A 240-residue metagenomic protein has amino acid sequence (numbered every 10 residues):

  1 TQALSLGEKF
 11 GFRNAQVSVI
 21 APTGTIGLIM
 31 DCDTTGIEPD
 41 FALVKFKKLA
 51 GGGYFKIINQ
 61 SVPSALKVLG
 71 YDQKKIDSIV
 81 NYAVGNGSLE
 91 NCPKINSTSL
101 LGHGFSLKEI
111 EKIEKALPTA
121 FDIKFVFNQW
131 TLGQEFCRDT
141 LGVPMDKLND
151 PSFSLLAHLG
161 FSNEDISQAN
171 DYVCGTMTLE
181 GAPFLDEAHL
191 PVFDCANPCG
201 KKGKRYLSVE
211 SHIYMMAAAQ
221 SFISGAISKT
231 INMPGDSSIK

Functional and structural regions predicted by a protein language model:
T1-K240: Long, C-terminal-biased catalytic regions of enzyme "large/alpha" subunits
